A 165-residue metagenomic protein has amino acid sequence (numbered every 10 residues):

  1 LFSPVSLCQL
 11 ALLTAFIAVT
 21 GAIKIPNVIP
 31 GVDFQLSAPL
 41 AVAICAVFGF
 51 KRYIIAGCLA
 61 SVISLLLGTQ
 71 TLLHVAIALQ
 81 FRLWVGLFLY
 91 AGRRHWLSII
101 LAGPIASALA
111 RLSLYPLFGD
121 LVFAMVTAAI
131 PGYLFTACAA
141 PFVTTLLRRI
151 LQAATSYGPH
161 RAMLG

Functional and structural regions predicted by a protein language model:
L1-V47: Hydrophobic transmembrane alpha-helices
S6-A18, R52-I55, L101-S107: Alpha-helical transmembrane segments
T14-T20, L36, G57-V62, P116-L121: Short amphipathic alpha-helical segments, especially helix-boundary/capping motifs
A18-A22, V42-A43, V62, L66 (+3 more regions): Alpha-helical transmembrane segments of multipass membrane proteins
I25-G31, I54, G68-Q80, L89-G165: Membrane-embedded alpha-helical hairpins and interfacial helices in multi-pass inner-membrane proteins
V32-A43, C58, A76-L83: Hydrophobic alpha-helical segments embedded in the membrane of multi-pass proteins
L36-Y53, W84-Y90: Generic transmembrane alpha-helix motif of multi-pass integral membrane proteins
F50-L66: Membrane-helix boundary elements
